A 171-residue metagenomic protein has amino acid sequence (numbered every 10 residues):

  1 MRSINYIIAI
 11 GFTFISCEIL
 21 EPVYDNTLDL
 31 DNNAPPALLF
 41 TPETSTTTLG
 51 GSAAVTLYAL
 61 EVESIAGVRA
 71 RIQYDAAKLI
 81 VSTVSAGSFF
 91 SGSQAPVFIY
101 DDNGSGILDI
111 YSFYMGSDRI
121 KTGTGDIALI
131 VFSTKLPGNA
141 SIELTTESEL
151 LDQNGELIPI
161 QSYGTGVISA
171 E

Functional and structural regions predicted by a protein language model:
M1-S16: Sec-dependent bacterial lipoprotein signal peptides
C17-E171: Acidic, low-complexity intrinsically disordered segments
